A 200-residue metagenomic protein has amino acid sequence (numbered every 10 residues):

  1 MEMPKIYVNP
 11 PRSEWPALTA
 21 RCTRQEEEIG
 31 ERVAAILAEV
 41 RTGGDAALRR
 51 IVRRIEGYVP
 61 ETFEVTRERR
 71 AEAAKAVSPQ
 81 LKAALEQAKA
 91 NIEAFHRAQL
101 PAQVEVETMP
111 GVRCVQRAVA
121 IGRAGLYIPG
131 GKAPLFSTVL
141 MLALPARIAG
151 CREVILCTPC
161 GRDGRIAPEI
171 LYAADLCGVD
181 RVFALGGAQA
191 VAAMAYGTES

Functional and structural regions predicted by a protein language model:
M1-G122: N-terminal Rossmann-like NAD(P)+-binding subdomain of aldehyde/semialdehyde dehydrogenases
R41, C157, A184: Active-site-adjacent beta-strand anchor residues
I55, G161-R162, Q189: Positions that flank functional sites
A90-E93, R97, L140, L144 (+2 more regions): A broadly conserved amphipathic alpha-helix scaffold signal in soluble, globular proteins
V106-Y172: Conserved small-residue-rich beta-alpha loop and adjacent elements that most often cradle the phosphate/pyrophosphate
L176-S200: Conserved NAD(P)+-binding/catalytic subdomain of aldehyde/semialdehyde dehydrogenases
